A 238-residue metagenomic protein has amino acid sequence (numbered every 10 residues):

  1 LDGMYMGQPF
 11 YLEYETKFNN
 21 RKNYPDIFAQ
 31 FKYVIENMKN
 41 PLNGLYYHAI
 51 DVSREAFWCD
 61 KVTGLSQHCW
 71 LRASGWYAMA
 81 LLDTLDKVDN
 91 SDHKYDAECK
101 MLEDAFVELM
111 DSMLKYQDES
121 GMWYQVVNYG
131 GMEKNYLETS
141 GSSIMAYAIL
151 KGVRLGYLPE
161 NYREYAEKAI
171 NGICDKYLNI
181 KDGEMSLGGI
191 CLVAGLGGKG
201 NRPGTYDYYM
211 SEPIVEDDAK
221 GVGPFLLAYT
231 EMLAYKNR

Functional and structural regions predicted by a protein language model:
L1-F10, K22-A29, R72, W76: Residues forming well-ordered secondary-structure scaffolds
L1-M4, W58-M79, D96-E98, L102 (+5 more regions): Solvent-exposed loop and edge beta-strand segments that line ligand/cofactor-binding and catalytic clefts
M6, D26, W76, A105-E108 (+3 more regions): Charged catalytic carboxylate motif
M6-Q8, Y24, Y33-M38, L42-S66 (+7 more regions): His/Met- and acidic-residue-enriched segments that coordinate or traffic transition-metal cofactors and support
Q8-N20, W76-E98, S143-L158, P224-N237: Well-ordered alpha-helical scaffold segments within catalytic/enzyme domains
R21, P25-F57, E103-G121, Y165-D182: Long, well-ordered core segments of solenoidal/helical folds
Y47-A49, G121-V127, N161, M185-G189: Short, hydrophobic secondary-structure boundary micro-motifs
L137, G141, A146-Y147, K151-R238: CBM-like carbohydrate-recognition segments
